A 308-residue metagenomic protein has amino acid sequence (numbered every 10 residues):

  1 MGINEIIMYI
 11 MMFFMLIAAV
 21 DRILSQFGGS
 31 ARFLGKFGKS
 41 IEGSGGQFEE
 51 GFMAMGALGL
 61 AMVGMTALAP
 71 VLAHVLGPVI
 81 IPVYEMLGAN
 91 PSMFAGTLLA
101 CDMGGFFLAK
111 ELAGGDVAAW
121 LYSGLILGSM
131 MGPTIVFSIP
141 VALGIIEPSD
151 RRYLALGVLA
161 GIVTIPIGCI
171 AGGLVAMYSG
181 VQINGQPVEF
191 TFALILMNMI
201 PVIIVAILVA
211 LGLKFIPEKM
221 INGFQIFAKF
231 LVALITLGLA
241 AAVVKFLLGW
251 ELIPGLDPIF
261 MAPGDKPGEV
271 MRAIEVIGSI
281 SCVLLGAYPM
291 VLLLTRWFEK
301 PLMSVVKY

Functional and structural regions predicted by a protein language model:
M1-G64, S123-G128, I135-L294, S304: Signature of multi-pass transmembrane helix bundles
G59-L68, E85-L112, Y308: Hydrophobic alpha-helical transmembrane segments of multi-pass integral membrane proteins, predominantly secondary
P70-V75, A109-D116, L174-S179, L247: Transmembrane alpha-helix boundary signature
L72-F94, R296-Y308: Membrane-embedded helical hairpins/re-entrant loop segments and their flanking transmembrane helices within multi-pass
P82-M93, G115-G124, Q186-L194, Y308: Short juxtamembrane and helix-loop transition motifs at transmembrane-helix boundaries in membrane proteins
L98, F107-V117, F137-E147: Generic transmembrane alpha-helix signature in multi-pass membrane proteins, especially transporters/channels
L99-C101, S129-P133: Active-site nucleophile and cofactor-binding loops and adjacent substrate-binding regions of central metabolic enzymes
